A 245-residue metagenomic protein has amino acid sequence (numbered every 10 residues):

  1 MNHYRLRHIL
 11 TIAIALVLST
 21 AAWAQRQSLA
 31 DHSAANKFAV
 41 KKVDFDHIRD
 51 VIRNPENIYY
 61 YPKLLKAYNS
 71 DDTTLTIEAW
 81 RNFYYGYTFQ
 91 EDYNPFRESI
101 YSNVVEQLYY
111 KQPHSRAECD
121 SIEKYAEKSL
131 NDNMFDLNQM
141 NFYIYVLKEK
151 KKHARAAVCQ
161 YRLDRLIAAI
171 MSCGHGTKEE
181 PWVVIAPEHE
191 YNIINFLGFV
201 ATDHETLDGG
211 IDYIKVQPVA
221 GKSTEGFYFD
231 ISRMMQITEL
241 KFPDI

Functional and structural regions predicted by a protein language model:
M1-H32: Bacterial Sec-dependent N-terminal signal peptides
R26-C119, P181-I245: N-terminal alpha-helical interaction modules that lie
R97, F135-D136: Residues that mark the junctions of alpha-helical repeat units in TPR/alpha-solenoid scaffolds
E118, Y125, V158-C159: Alpha-helical solenoid repeat scaffolds, predominantly canonical TPR units
K128-S129, L163: Canonical positions in the second alpha-helix
D136-N138, R165-E179: Boundary/linker segments of alpha-helical solenoid repeat arrays
K148-M171: TPR/TPR-like (Sel1-like) alpha-helical repeat modules
